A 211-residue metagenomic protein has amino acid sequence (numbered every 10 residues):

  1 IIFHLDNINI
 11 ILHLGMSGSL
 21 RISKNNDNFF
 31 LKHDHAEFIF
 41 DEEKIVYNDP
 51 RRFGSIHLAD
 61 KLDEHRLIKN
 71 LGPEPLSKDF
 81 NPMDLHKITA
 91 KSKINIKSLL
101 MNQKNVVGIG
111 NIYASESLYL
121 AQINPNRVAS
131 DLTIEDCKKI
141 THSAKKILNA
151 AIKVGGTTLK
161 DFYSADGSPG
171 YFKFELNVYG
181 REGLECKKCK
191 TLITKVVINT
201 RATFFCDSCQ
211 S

Functional and structural regions predicted by a protein language model:
I1: Short aromatic-glycine-enriched beta-strand elements
D6, I10-G108, Y113-L120, V128: Phosphate/anion-contacting hairpin/loop surfaces
I11, I88-S211: Basic, nucleic-acid-binding surfaces and adjacent catalytic neighborhoods in DNA/RNA-processing proteins
